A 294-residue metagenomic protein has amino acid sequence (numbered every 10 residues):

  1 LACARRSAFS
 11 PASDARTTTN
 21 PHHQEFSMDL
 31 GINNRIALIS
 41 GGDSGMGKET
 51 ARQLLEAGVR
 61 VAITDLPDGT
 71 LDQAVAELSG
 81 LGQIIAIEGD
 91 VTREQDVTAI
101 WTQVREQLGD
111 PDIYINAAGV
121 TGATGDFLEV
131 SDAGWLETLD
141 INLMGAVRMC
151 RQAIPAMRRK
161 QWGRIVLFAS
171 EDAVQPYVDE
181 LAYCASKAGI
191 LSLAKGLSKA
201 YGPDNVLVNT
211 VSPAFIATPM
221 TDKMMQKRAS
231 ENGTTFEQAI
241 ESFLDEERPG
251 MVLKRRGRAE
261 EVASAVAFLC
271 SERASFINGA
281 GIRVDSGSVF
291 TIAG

Functional and structural regions predicted by a protein language model:
F26, T121-T124, Q175, V266-A267 (+1 more regions): Short C-terminal tail/terminal secondary-structure segment of NAD(P)H-dependent dehydrogenase/reductase domains
I36, D43-S44: Conserved glycine-rich cofactor-binding loop
V97, G125-F127, S131-L139, E247: Substrate-binding pocket helix/loop in short-chain dehydrogenase/reductase
C150, S186, A194: Active-site helix of classical SDR
P155, K199-A200, S275: Alpha-helical segment proximal to the catalytic Tyr-Lys
W162, M251-V284, V289: C-terminal substrate-recognition "lid" of short-chain dehydrogenase/reductases
G202, L207, I277-G279: Short, small/polar-rich loop/turn modules that mediate ligand/substrate recognition or access, typified
